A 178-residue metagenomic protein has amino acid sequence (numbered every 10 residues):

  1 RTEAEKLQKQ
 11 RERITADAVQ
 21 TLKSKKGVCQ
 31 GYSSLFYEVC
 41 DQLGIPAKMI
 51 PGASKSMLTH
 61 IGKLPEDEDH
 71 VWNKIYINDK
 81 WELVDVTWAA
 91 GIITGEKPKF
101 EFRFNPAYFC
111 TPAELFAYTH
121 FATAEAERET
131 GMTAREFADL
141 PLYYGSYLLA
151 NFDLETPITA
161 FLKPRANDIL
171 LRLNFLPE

Functional and structural regions predicted by a protein language model:
R1-V28, Y32-E38, L43: Secondary-structure boundary elements
T15, E66-E68, A166-D168: Short, solvent-exposed coil/turn segments
G31-E114: Hydrophobic/aromatic-rich core segments of domains that either
I93-E178: Alpha-helical and coiled-coil interaction segments, frequently adjacent to or embedded within charge-biased
